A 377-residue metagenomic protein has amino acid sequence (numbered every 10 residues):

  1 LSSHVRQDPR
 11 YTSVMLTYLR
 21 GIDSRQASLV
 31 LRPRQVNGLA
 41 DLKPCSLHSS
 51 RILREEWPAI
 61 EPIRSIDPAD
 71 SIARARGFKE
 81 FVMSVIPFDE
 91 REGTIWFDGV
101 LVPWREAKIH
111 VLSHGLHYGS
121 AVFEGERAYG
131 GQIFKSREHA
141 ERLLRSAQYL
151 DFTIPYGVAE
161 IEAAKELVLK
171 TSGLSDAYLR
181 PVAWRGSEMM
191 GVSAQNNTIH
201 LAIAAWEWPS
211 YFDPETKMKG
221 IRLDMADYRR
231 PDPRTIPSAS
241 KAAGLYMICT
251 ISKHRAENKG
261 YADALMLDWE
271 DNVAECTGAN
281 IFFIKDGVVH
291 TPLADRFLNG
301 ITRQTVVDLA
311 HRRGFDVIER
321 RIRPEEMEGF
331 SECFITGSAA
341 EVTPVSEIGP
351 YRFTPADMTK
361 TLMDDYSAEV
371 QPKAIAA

Functional and structural regions predicted by a protein language model:
L1-H4, R20, S24-R32, A40-D41 (+2 more regions): Intrinsic, low-complexity polybasic segments
V5, P9-T12, G38, S49: Short hydrophobic alpha-helical segments enriched in small aliphatic residues
S49-R54, P62-A69: Intrinsically disordered, low-complexity segments enriched in serine/proline and basic residues
D67-D70, G77-Y156, E160-L167, V192-A377: Helix-start/capping segments and mature chain N-termini
I161-M189, W206: Short, acidic/charged, Gly/Pro-enriched secondary-structure junctions
